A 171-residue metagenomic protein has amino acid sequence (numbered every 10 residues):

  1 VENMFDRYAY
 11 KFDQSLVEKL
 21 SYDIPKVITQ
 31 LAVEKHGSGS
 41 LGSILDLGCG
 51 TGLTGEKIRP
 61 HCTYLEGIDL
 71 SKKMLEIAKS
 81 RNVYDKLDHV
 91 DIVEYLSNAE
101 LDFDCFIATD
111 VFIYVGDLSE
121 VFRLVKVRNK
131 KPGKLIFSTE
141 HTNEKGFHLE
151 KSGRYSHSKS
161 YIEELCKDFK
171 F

Functional and structural regions predicted by a protein language model:
V1-N3: N-terminal auxiliary segments of SAM/dcSAM-dependent transferases
Q14-Q30: Conserved SAM-binding loop and adjacent beta-strand
L45, G50-Y95: Class I SAM-dependent methyltransferase SAM/SAH-binding core
I107: A conserved beta-strand element that flanks and buttresses the S-adenosyl-L-methionine
V111: Hydrophobic adenine-recognition pocket in adenosine-nucleotide-binding enzymes
S119-P132: A short glycine-rich, Lys/Arg-flanked "PGG" loop and its adjoining helix->strand segment in the class I
P132-E140: Conserved beta-strand signature within the Rossmann-like core of class I S-adenosyl-L-methionine
K145-S160: Acceptor-substrate binding/catalytic loop of class I
